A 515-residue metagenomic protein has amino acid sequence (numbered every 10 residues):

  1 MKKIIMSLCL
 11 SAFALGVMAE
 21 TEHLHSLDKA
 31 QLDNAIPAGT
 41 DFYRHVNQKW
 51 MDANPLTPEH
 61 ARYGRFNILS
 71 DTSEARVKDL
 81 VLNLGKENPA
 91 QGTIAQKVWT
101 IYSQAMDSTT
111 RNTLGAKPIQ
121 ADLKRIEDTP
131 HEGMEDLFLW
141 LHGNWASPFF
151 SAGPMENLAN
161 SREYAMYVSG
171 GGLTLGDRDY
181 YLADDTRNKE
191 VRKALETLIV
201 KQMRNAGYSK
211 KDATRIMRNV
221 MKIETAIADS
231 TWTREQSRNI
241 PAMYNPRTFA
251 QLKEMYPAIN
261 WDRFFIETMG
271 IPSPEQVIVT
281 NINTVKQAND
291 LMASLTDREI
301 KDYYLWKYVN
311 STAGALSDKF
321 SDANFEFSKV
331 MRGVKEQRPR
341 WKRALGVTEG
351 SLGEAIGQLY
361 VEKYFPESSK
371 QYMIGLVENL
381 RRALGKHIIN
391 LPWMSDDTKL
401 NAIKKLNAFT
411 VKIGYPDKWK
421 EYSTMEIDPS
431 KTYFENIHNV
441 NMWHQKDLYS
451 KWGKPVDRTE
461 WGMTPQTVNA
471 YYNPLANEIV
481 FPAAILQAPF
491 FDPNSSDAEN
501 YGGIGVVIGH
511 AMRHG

Functional and structural regions predicted by a protein language model:
M1-E22: Bacterial Sec-dependent N-terminal signal peptides
T21-A30: Short, Gly/Pro- and small/polar-rich lid/capping loops
P37-T40, H45-T110: Active-site-surrounding "flap" and adjacent substrate/cofactor-binding loops of secreted or lumenal enzymes, prototyped
D41-H45, A165-Y167, E478-P482, G515: Structural recognition of the beta-strand scaffold that forms the well-ordered cores of secreted hydrolase catalytic
W50-N54, L175-G176, P489: Short, solvent-exposed loop/turn elements at domain surfaces
E59-V81, K211-S230, N500-I508: Short secondary-structure subsegments characteristic of cysteine-rich extracellular domains
L84-G375: Noncatalytic, helix-rich "gating/capping" subdomain that lines the substrate-entry/channel surface of large enzyme
V220, M255-I259, I278-I282, R338-L345 (+3 more regions): Intrinsically disordered, low-complexity linker/terminal regions across diverse proteins
